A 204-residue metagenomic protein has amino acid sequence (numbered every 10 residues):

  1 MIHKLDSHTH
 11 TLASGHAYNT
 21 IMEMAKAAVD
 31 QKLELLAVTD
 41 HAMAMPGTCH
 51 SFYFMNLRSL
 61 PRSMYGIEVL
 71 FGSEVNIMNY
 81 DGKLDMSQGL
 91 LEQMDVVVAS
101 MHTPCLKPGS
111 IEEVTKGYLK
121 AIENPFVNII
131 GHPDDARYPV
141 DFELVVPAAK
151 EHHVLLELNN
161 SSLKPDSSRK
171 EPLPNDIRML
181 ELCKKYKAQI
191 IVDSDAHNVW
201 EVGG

Functional and structural regions predicted by a protein language model:
K4-S14, V38-H41, I130-D134, S194-A196: Histidine-centered catalytic micro-motifs
L12-G47: Metal-associated gating/positioning segment near the N- to mid-region
G15-N19, T48-C49, P139-P147, D166-L182 (+1 more regions): Histidine/acidic-residue-rich catalytic or RNA/ligand-binding cores of hydrolases and nuclease-related proteins
V29, A42, G47-L158: Extended substrate/RNA-proximal surfaces in nucleic-acid metabolism proteins
E34-L35, L155, Q189: Residue-level detector of anion-binding/catalytic polar loops
H41, A188-G203: Short acidic/histidine-rich active-site segments
L155-S168: His/Asp/Glu-enriched short active-site or ligand-binding loop at hydrolase and phosphoryl-transfer sites
D176-S194: Conserved short secondary-structure transition element at the edge of the structured enzyme core that lines
